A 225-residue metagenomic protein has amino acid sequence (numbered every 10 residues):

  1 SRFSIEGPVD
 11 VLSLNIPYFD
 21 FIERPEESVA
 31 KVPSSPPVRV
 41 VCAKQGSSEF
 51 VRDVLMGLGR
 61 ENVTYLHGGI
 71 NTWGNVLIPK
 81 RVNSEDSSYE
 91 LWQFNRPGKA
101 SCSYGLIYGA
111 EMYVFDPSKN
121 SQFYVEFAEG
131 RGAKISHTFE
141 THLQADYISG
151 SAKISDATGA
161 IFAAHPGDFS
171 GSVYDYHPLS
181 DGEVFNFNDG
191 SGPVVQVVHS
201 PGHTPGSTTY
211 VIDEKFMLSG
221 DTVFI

Functional and structural regions predicted by a protein language model:
R2-V38, K44-V114, D156-A160, F169-P178: Rhodanese-like catalytic fold shared by cysteine-dependent sulfurtransferases and DSP/PTP-type phosphatases
L14, F139, Q196: Conserved Rossmann-like nucleotide-binding pocket used by diverse enzymes that bind dinucleotide cofactors
D20, G68, K119, H142-L143: Short beta->alpha linker loops
R24, S34, R81-A133, Y176-I225: Catalytic core of the metallo-beta-lactamase
S34-R39, L55, S121-A163: Active-site metal-binding motif and surrounding structural segment of the metallo-beta-lactamase
C42-A43, V114-P117, S136-Q144, A163-P166 (+2 more regions): Active-site neighborhood of phospho(di)ester-bond hydrolases with catalytic His/Asp-centered motifs
S47, Q122, L143-I148, F169-S172 (+2 more regions): Active-site environment of divalent metal-dependent phosphoester hydrolases
V51-R52, S149-G150, T208-Y210: Active-site-flanking alpha-helical
